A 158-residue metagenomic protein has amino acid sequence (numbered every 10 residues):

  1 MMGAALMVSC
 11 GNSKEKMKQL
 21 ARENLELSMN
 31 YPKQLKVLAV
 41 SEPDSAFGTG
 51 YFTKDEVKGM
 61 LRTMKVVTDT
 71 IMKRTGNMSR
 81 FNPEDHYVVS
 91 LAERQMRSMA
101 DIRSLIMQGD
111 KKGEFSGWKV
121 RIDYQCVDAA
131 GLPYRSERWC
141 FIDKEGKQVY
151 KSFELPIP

Functional and structural regions predicted by a protein language model:
M1-V8: Sec-dependent bacterial lipoprotein signal peptides
C10-P158: Cystatin/cathelin-like cysteine-protease inhibitor module
